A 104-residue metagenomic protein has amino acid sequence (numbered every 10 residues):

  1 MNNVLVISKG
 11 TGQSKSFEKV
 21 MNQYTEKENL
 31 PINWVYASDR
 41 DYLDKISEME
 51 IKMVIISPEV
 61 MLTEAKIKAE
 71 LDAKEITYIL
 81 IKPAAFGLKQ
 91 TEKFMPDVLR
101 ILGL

Functional and structural regions predicted by a protein language model:
N2-E28: Short, charged N-terminal beta->alpha structural module
S14, Y42-D44, L62-A65: Short, well-ordered alpha-helical microsegments
K19-K27, A69, P96, R100: Short, well-ordered alpha-helices that flank and scaffold nucleotide-derived cofactor binding pockets
T25-L30, D72-I76: Short helix-capping segments at alpha-helix termini
N29-K45: A short, well-structured beta->alpha microelement
E48-M53: Short acidic/histidine-rich motifs immediately flanking catalytic phosphotransfer sites in two-component signaling
M61-A85: A short, gly/pro- and small-residue-rich
I76-L104: Ser/Thr/Gly-rich flexible loops in soluble cytosolic domains mediating phosphotransfer, phosphorylation
